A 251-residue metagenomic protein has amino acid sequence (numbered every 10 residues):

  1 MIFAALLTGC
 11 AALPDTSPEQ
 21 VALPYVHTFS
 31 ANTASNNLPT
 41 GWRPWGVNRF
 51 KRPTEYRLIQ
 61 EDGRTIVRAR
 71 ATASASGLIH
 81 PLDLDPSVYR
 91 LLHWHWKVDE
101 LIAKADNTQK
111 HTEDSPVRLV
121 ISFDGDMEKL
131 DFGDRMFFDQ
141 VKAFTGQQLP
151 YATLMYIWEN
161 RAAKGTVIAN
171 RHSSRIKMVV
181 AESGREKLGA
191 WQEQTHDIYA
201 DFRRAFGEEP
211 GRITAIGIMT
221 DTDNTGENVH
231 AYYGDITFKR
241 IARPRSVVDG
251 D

Functional and structural regions predicted by a protein language model:
M1-G9: Bacterial N-terminal signal peptides
A11-V47, F132-D139, V248-D251: Extracellular carbohydrate-recognition regions
T54-S76: Short carbohydrate-recognition loop motifs
P81-L92, R185-L188: Extracellular/lumenal carbohydrate-interaction signature centered on repeated Trp-anchored short motifs
V88-K142: Extracellular-facing segments of soluble proteins and assemblies that are Gly/Ser/Thr-biased and enriched in aromatics
D114, D124-H172: Extracellular/luminal beta-rich ligand-recognition and adhesion surfaces characterized by aromatic-Gly/Pro-enriched
V117-L119, S174-G184, L188-G226: Extracellular beta-strand ligand-recognition surfaces/modules
